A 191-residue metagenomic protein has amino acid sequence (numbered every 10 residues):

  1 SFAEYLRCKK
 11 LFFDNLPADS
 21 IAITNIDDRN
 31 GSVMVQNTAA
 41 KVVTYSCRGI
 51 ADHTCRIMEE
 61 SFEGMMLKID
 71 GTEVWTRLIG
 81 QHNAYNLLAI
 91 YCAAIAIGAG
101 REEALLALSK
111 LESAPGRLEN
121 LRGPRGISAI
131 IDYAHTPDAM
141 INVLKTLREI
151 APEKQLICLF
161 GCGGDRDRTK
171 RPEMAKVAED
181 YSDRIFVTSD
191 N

Functional and structural regions predicted by a protein language model:
S1-N37: Flexible active-site lid/hinge loop adjacent to a nucleotide/diphosphate and Mg2+-phosphate binding pocket
Y5, I23, V42, C55 (+4 more regions): Residue-level signal for inorganic ion chemistry
F12-L16, A178, I185: Structural alpha-helical scaffold elements that stabilize or flank donor/cofactor-binding regions in carbohydrate
S20, A40, K154-Q155: Short coil/turn segments at beta-strand junctions that form active-site/ligand-binding loops
S32-E73, A114-L121: Extended acidic/charged loop-beta regions that coordinate divalent cations and stabilize anionic phosphate/carboxylate
A40, T188-N191: Short, intrinsically disordered, charge-balanced linker/junction segments flanking boundaries in proteins
C47, G163, D190-N191: Short, ordered loop/turn segments at secondary-structure junctions
S61, L67, G71-R184: Nucleotide phosphate-binding/pyrophosphate-handling subdomain across enzymes that bind or process nucleotide phosphates
